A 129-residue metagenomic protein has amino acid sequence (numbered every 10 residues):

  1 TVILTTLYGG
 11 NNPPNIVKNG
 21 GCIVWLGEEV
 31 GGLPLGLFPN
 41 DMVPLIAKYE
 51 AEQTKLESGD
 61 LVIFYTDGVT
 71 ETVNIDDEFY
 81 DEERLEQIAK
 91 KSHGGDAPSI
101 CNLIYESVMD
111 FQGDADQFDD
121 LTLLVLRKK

Functional and structural regions predicted by a protein language model:
T1-K129: Conserved subregion of the PPM/PP2C metallophosphatase catalytic domain
